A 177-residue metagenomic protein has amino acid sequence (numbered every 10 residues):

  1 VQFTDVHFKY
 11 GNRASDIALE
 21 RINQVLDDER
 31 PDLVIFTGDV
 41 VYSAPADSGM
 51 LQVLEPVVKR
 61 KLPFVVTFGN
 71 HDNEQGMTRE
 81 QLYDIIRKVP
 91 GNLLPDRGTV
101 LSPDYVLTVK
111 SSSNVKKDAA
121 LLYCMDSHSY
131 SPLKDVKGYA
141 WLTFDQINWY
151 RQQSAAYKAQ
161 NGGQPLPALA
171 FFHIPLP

Functional and structural regions predicted by a protein language model:
V1-V57: N-terminal active-site segment of His-dependent metallophosphoesterases
V1-Y10, A119-H128, F171: Active-site-proximal beta-strand elements of phosphoester/diester hydrolases
Q2-T4, V34-D39, P63-N70, L166 (+1 more regions): Active-site neighborhood of phospho(di)ester-bond hydrolases with catalytic His/Asp-centered motifs
V6-K9, V40-A44, N70-Q75, S127-P132 (+1 more regions): Solvent-exposed loop/turn segments at secondary-structure junctions within structured extracellular/periplasmic domains
I17, I22, I35, I85-I86 (+3 more regions): Weak global preference for isoleucine
D27-P31, R151, H173-P177: A short, hydrophobic secondary-structure junction motif
L51-P167: Extended active-site neighborhood of metal-dependent phosphoesterases/phosphodiesterases
